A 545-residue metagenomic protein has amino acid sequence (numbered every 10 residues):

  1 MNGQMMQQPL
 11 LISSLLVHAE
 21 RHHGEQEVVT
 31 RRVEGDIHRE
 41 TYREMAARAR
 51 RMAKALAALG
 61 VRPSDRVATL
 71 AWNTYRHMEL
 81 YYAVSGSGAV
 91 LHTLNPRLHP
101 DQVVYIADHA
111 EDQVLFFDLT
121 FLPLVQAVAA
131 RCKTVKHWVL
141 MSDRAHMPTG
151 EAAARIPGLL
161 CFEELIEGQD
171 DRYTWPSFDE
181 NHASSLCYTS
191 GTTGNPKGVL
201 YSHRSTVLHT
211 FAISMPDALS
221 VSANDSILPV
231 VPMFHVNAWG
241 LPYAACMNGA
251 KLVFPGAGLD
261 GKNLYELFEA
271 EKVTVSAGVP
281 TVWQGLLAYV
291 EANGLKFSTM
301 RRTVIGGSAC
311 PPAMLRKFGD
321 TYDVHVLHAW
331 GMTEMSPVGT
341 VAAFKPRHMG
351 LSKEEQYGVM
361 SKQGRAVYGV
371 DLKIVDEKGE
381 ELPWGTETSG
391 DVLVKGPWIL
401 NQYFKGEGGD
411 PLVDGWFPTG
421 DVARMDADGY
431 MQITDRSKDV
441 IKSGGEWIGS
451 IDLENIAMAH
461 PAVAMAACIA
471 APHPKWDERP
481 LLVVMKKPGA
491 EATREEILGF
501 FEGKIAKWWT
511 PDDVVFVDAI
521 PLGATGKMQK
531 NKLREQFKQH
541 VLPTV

Functional and structural regions predicted by a protein language model:
L15, A58-L59, G86-E164, F178 (+2 more regions): Structural core segment of the AMP-binding/adenylate-forming
V28-T74, M78-Y82, H99-V104, C161-E164: Conserved AMP-binding/adenylate-forming core of the ANL superfamily
R32, A71-W72, A89-A107, L119-L124 (+4 more regions): ATP-dependent adenylate-forming carboxylate-activation enzymes
L56-R62, Q169-N181, L186-L228, G240 (+1 more regions): Conserved adenylate-forming
L98, V104-Y105, L115-F117, S276 (+6 more regions): AMP-binding/adenylate-forming catalytic core of the ANL superfamily
V207-S226, V236-T274, Y289: Conserved AMP-binding/adenylation subdomain of ANL enzymes
M247, A270-G278, L287-G358, D371 (+1 more regions): Gly/Ser/Thr-rich phosphate-binding loop
A366-L393, A427-D428, A490-R494, Q529: Conserved beta-loop-beta connector loops within the AMP-binding
